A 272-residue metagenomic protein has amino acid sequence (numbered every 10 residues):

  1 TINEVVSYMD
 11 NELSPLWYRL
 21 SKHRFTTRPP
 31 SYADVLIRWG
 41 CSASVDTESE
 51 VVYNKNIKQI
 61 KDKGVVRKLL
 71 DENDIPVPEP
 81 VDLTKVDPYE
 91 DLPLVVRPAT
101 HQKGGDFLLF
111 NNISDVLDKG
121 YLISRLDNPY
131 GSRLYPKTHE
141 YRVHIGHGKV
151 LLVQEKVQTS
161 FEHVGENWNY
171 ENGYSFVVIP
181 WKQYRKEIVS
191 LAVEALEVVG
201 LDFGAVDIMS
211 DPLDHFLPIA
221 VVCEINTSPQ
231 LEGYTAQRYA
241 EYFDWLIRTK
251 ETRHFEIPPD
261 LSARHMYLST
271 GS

Functional and structural regions predicted by a protein language model:
T1-D91: Conserved N-proximal alpha/beta basic substrate-recognition cap immediately N-terminal to, or forming the N-lobe
C41-A43, A99-H101, S228: Short glycine-rich anion-binding loops that position phosphate/pyrophosphate groups of nucleotides and phosphorylated
P93-N112: Conserved anion/nucleotide-ligand pocket segment
L94, L151-L152, V221-E224: Protein kinase-like catalytic core scaffold
L108-E194: Phosphate-binding site of ATP-dependent enzymes
N128-P129, L201-G204: PAS/PAS-like sensory domains
Q183, E197-L201, S210-S272: C-terminal active-site "lid" helix and adjoining low-complexity regulatory extension at the edge of ATP-using catalytic
V206-I208: Hydrophobic residue at the +6 position relative to the catalytic HRD Asp in the kinase catalytic loop
